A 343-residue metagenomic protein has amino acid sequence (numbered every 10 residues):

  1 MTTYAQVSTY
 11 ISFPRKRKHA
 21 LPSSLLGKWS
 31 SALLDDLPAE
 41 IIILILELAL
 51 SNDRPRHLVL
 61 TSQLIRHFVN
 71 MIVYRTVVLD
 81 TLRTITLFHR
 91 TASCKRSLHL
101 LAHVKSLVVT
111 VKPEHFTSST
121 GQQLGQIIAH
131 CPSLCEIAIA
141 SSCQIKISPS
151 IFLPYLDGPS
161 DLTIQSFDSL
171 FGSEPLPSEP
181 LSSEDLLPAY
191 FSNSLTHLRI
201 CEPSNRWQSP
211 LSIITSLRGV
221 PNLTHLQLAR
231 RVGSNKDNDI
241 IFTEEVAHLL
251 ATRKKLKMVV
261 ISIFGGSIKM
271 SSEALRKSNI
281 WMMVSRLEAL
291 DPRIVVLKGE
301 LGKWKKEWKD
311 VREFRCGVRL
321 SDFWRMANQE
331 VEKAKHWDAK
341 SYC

Functional and structural regions predicted by a protein language model:
M1-D36: CRL adaptor-proximal regions
L25-A32, A39-R56, Q63-R75, S133: The Skp1-binding helix-loop-helix core of N-terminal F-box domains in SCF E3 ubiquitin ligase adaptors
W29-A32, I42, L60-T61, T84-R96 (+7 more regions): Leucine-rich repeat
H67, M71, V77-E136, L176-L181: F-box-proximal linker/hinge
N70-R75, S97-S106, A129-E136, L153-T163 (+4 more regions): Leucine-rich repeat
V108-E114, A138-Q144, T163-G172, R199-R206 (+2 more regions): Concave beta-strand-loop units of leucine-rich repeat
L134, L170-P177, S183-L195, C201-E202 (+3 more regions): Central/C-terminal regulatory/activation regions of fungal transcription factors
L217-C343: Leucine-rich solenoid repeat modules
